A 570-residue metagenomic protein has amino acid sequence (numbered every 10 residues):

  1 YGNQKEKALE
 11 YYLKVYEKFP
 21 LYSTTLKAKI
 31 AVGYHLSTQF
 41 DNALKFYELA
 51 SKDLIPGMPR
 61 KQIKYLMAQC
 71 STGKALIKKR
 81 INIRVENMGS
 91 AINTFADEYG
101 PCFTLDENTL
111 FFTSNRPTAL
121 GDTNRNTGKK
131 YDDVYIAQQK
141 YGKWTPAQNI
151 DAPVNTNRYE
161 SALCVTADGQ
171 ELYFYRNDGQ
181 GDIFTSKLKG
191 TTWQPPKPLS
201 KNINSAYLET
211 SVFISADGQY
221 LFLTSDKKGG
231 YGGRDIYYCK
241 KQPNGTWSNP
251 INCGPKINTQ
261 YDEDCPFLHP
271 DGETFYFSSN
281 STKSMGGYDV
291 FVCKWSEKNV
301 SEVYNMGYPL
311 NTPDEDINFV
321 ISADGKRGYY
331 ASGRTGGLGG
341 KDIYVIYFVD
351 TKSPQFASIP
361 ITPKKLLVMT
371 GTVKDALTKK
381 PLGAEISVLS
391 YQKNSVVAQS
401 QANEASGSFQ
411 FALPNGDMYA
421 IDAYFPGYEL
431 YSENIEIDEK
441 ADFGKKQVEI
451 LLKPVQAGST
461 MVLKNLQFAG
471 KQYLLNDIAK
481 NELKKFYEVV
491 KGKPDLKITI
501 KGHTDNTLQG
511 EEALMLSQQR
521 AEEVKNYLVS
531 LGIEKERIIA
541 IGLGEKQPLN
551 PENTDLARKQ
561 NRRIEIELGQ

Functional and structural regions predicted by a protein language model:
F19-S23, K29, L36-T370, F443: Short, conserved micro-motifs composed of acidic
Y131, S279, K283-S284, K493 (+1 more regions): Periplasmic OmpA-like peptidoglycan-binding domain that tethers envelope proteins to the cell wall
G233, L377-Q392: Short, ordered, surface-exposed loop/turn motifs in non-cytosolic proteins
L367-D375, G407, I450: A short, amphipathic beta-strand motif
Q392-S408: Short, acidic Ser/Thr/Gly-rich low-complexity loop/linker segments typical of extracellular and cell-surface proteins
G407, D417-G427: A short, solvent-exposed beta-strand micro-motif common in secreted/extracellular proteins
P426-E449: Structured interaction patches on ligand/partner-binding surfaces of diverse proteins
Q456-L496, T504-M515, E536: Short, solvent-exposed beta-strand/turn patches at coil↔beta or beta↔helix junctions that act as interaction loops
